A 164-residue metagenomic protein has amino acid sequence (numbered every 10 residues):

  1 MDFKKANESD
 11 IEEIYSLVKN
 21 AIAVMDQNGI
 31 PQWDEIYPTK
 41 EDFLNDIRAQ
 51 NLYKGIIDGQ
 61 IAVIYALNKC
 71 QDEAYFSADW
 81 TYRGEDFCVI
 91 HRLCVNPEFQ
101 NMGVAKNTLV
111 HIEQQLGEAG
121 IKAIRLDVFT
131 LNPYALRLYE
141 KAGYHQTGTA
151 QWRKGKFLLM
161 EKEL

Functional and structural regions predicted by a protein language model:
D2-S16: A short beta-loop-alpha structural element at the N-terminal edge of CoA-dependent acyl/N-acetyltransferase catalytic
A6, L93-V95, V128: Hydrophobic adenine-recognition pocket in adenosine-nucleotide-binding enzymes
I22-L44: Conserved GNAT-fold acetyl-CoA-binding loop/helix
N51-L67: Conserved beta-hairpin
V63-R92, Q100: Conserved acyl-donor/pantetheine-binding loop and adjacent beta-alpha core of acyl/acetyltransferases and related
G84-F87, K122, V128-L136, K141-A142 (+1 more regions): C-terminal "cap" of GNAT-fold acetyltransferases
V95, N101-Q114, R137-K141: Conserved acetyl-CoA-binding loop-helix of GNAT-fold acetyltransferases
L109, L116-V128: Conserved GNAT acetyl-CoA-binding A-motif
